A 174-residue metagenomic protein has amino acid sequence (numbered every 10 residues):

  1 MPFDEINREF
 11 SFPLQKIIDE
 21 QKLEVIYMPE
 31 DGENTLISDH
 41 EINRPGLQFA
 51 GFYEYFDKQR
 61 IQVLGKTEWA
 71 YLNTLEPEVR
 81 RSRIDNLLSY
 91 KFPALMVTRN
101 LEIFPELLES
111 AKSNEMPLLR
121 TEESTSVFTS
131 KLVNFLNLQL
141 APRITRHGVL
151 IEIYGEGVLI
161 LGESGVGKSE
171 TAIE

Functional and structural regions predicted by a protein language model:
P2-L87: Gly/Thr-rich phosphate-binding loop signature of adenosyl cofactor/nucleotide-binding cores
R60-V63, P93-M96, M116-L119, G157-L159: Structural motif
G65-T67, R99-N100, E122, Y154-E156 (+1 more regions): Fold-independent oxyanion-binding glycine-rich loops and adjacent beta-strand/coil segments at enzyme active sites
L75-V79, R99, I103, R143: Short secondary-structure boundary/capping elements
N86, S110, E174: Hydrophobic/aromatic ligand-binding patch that stacks against planar heteroaromatic rings of cofactors or nucleotides
K91-A94, N100-L136: Charged, amphipathic alpha-helical linker segments immediately N-terminal to NTP-binding catalytic cores
L136-G155: P-loop NTPase nucleotide-binding/switch module
E156-E174: Glycine-rich phosphate-binding P-loop
